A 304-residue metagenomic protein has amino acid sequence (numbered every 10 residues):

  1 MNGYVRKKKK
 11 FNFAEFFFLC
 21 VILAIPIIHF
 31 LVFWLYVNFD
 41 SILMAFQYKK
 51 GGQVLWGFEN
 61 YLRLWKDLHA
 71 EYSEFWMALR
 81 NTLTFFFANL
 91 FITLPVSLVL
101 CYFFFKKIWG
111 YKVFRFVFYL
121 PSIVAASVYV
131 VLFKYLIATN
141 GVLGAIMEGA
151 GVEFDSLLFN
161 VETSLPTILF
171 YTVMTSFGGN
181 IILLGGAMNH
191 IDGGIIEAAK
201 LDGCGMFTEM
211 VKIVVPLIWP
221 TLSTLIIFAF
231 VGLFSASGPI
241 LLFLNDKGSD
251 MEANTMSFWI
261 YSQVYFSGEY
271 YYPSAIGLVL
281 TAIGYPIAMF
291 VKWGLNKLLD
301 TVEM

Functional and structural regions predicted by a protein language model:
Y4-M304: A structural signal for multi-pass alpha-helical bundles of membrane permease subunits that mediate small-molecule
